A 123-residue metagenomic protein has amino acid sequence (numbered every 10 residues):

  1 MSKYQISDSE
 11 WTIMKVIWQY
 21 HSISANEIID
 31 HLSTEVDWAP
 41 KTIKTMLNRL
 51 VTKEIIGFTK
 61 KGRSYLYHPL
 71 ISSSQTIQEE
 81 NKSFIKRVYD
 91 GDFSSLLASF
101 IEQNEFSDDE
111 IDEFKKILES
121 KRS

Functional and structural regions predicted by a protein language model:
M1-I17, S123: Short alpha-helical segments that sit at the start of domains
K3-S9, K61-E80: Short, cationic-aromatic polyanion-contact patches
I23-H31: Short acidic, hydrophobic short linear motifs in intrinsically disordered regions
D30-W38: Short helix-coil junctions and helix-kink-helix linkers
T45, R49: Alpha-helical DNA-recognition elements
E54: Glycine-centered, phosphate/nucleic-acid-interacting loop/turn motifs that mediate DNA/RNA or nucleotide
F58: Short beta-strand "wing" residues that participate in macromolecule-binding interfaces
E79-S120: Amphipathic alpha-helical dimerization/coiled-coil segments that flank or bridge DNA-binding/regulatory modules
